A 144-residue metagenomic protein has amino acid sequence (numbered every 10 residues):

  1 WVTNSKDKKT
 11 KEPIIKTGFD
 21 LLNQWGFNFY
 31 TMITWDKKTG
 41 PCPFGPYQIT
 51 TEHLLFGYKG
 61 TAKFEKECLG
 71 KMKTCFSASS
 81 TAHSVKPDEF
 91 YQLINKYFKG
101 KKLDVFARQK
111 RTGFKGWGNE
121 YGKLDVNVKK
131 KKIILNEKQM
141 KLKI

Functional and structural regions predicted by a protein language model:
W1-T39: Conserved Class I SAM-dependent methyltransferase catalytic core
I15, N23, C42, L54 (+3 more regions): Generic detector of intrinsically disordered, low-complexity, polar/charged segments
N23-N28, I33-D36, K71-T81, K131-N136: A signal for specific C-terminal beta-sheet/loop modules enriched in small/flexible residues with GP/PG/PP motifs
P41-F106: Flexible, glycine-/basic-rich loop-and-beta segments that form/coincide with the SAM-dependent methyltransferase
S80-I144: C-terminal substrate-recognition regions of SAM-dependent nucleic acid methyltransferases
